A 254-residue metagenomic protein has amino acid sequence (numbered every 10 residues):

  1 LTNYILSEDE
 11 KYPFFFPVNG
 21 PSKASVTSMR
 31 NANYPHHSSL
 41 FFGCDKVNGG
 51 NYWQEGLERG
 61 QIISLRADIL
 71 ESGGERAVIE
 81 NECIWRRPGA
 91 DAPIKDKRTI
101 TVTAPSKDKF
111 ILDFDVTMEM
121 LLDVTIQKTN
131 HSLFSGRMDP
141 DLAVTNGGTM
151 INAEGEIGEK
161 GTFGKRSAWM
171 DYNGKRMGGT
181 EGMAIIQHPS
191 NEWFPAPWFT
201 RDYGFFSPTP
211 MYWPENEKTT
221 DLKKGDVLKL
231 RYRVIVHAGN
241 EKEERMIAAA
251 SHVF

Functional and structural regions predicted by a protein language model:
L1-P35, E241, I247: Beta-strand-rich N-terminal accessory domains
Y4-N19, P105-M150: Acidic (Asp/Glu-rich), glycine- and aromatic
S22, C83-R87, I100-A104, M118-L122 (+2 more regions): Beta-strand elements of well-folded, non-transmembrane domains
S38-D108: Extended, loop-rich substrate-binding clefts of extracytoplasmic carbohydrate-active enzymes
D68-A77, A104-D108, K175-T180, S190-F194 (+1 more regions): A short, structured loop/turn motif at beta-sheet edges
I79-N81, D96-R98, L112-F114, F134 (+1 more regions): Hydrophobic residues positioned within well-ordered beta-strands of beta-sheet architectures
D123-P195: Active-site/ligand-binding surface loops and adjacent short beta/alpha elements that line catalytic pockets across
I185-F254: Beta-strand-rich recognition/accessory modules
